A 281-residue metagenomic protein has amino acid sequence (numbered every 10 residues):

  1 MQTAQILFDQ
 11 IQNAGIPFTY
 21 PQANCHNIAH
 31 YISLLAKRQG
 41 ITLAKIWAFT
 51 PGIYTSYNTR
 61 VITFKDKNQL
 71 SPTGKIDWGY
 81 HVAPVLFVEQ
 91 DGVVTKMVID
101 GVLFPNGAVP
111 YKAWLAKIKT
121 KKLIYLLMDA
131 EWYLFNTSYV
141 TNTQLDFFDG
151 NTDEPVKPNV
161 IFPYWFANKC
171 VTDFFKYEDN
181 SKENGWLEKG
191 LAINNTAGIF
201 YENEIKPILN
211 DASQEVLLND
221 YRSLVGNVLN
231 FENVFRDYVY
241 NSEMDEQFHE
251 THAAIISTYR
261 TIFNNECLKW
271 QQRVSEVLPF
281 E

Functional and structural regions predicted by a protein language model:
M1, N24-C25, P110: Alpha-helix initiation/capping motif
M1-I6, A36: N-terminal leader/presequence-like segments
Q5-F18: Acidic/histidine-rich, surface-exposed loop or edge segments in extracytoplasmic proteins
Q12-G15, K119, V239, L278: Generic secondary-structure transition motif, activating predominantly at the C-termini of alpha-helices
P17-R60, P84: Cysteine-centered nucleophilic/redox motifs
N58-K67, S71-L268: His-Asp-centered catalytic microenvironments across diverse enzyme cores, prominently the transglutaminase-like
W270-Q272, V277-F280: Long, low-complexity intrinsically disordered regions enriched in Ser/Thr, Asp/Glu, Pro/Gly
